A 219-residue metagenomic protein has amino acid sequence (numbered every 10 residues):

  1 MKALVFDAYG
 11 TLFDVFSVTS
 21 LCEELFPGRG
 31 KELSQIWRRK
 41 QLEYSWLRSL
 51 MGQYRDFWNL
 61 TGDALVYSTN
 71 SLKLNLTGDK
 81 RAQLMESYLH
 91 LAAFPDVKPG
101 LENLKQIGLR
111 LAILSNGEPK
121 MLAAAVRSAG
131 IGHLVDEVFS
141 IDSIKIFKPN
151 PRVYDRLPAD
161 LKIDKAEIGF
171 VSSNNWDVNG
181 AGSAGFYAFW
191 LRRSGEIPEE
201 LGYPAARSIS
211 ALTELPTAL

Functional and structural regions predicted by a protein language model:
M1-L42: Active-site neighborhood of HAD-like aspartate-dependent phosphohydrolases
V18, L33, K80, I131-L134: Hydrophobic side chains within well-formed alpha-helices
S20-L21, I36, D63-Y67, Q83 (+4 more regions): Alpha-helical elements of Rossmann-like donor-binding domains used by nucleotide-donor carbohydrate transfer enzymes
C22, R38-Q41, T61, L84-Y88 (+1 more regions): Hydrophobic alpha-helical core bundles mediating ligand binding, dimerization, or RNAP-core interactions
F26-G30, S71-L76, Q106, G130-L134 (+1 more regions): Short helix-capping segments at alpha-helix termini
K31, S45-A82: A metal-dependent, Asp-based hydrolase signature
W58-N59, L76-I113, A123, P151: Short, acidic loop-to-helix structural element flanking the phosphoryl-transfer center in phosphate-processing enzymes
E102, L114, E118-L219: Asp-based, Mg2+/Mn2+-dependent phosphohydrolase catalytic module
